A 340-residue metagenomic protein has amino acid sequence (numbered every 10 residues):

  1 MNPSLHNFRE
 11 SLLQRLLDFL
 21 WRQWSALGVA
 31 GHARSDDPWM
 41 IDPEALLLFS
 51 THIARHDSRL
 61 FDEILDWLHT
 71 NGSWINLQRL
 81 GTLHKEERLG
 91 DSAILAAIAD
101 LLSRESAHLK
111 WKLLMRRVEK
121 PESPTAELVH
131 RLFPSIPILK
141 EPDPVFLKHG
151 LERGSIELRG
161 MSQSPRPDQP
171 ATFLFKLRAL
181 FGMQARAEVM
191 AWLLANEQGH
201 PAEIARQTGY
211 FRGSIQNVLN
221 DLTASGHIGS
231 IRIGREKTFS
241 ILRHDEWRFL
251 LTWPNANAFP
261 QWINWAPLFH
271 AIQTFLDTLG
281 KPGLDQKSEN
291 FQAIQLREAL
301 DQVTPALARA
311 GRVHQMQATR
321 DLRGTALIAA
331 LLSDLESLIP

Functional and structural regions predicted by a protein language model:
M1-D168, T252-P340: Long, low-complexity, charge-rich intrinsically disordered regions
G160-E188: Short alpha-helical segments that sit at the start of domains
F175-R186, H200, R232-N255: Short, cationic-aromatic polyanion-contact patches
E188-N196: Short amphipathic alpha-helical elements of helix-turn-helix/winged-helix folds
E197-T208: Short acidic, hydrophobic short linear motifs in intrinsically disordered regions
I204, N217, G226, L242-D245 (+1 more regions): Catalytic or ion-translocation cores adjacent to nucleophile or general acid/base/metal-coordination motifs in diverse
G209-A224: Short amphipathic alpha-helical interaction segments
T223-G234: A short, conserved structural fragment
